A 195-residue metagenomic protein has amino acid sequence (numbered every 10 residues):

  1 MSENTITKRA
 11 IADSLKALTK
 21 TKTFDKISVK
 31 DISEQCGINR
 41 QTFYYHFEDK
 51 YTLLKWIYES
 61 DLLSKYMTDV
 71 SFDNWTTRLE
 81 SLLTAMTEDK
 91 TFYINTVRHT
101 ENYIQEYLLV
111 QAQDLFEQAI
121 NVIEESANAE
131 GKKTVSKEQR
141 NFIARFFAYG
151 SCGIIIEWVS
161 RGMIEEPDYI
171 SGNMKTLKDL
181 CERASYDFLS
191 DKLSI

Functional and structural regions predicted by a protein language model:
M1-K22, K26-V29, E34-Y45, D49-I195: Alpha-helical bundle regulatory/interaction domains
